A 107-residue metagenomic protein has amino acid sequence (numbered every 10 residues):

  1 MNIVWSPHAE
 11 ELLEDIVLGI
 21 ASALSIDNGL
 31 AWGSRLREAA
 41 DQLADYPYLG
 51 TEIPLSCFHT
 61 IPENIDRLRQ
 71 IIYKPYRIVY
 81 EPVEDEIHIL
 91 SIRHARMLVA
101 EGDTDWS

Functional and structural regions predicted by a protein language model:
N2-R67: Basic, Lys/Arg-enriched alpha-helical interface segments
D66-R77, E81-S107: Enriched for short, Lys/Arg-rich terminal
